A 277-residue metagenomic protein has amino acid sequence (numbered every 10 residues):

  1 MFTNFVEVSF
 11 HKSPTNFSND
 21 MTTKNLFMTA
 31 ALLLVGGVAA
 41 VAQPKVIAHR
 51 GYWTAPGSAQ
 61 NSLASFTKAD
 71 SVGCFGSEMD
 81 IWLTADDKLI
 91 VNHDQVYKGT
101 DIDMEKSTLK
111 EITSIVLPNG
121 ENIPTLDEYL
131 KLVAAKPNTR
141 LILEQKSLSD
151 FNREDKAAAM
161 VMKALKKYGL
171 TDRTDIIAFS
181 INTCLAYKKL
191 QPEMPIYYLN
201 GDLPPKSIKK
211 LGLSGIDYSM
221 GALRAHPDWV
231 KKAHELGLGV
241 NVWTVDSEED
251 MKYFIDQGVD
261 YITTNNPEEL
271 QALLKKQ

Functional and structural regions predicted by a protein language model:
M1-P44: Bacterial Sec-dependent N-terminal signal peptides
A40-Q277: Phosphate-group recognition and catalysis centered on beta-loop-alpha active-site segments
